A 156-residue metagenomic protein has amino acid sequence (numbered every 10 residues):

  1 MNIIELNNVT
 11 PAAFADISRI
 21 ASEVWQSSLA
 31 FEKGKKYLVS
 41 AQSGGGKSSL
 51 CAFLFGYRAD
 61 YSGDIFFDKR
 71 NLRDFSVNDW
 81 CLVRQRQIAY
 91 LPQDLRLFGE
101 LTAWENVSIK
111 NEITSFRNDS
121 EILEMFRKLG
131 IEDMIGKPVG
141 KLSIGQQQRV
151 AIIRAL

Functional and structural regions predicted by a protein language model:
M1-L6, T10-L29: A short, flexible loop at the N-terminus of ABC-type nucleotide-binding domains that lies
L38, V150-L156: ABC ATPase nucleotide-binding domain "signature" region
F55: Helix-to-loop junction immediately C-terminal to a conserved catalytic motif
G63-L72: Conserved ABC transporter NBD signature motif
L72-A89: ABC ATPase NBD coupling module
G99-I109: Short coil-to-helix segment of the ABC ATPase nucleotide-binding domain corresponding to the Q-loop/switch region
R117-M134: Conserved ABC ATPase "signature" region
P138-Q147: Conserved ABC ATPase signature
